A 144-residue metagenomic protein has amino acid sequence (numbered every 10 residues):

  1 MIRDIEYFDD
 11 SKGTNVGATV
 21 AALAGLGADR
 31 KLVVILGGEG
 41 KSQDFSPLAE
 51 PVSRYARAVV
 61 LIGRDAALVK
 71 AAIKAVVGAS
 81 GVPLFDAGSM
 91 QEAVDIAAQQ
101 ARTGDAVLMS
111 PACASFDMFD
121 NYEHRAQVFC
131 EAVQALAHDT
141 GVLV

Functional and structural regions predicted by a protein language model:
M1-V144: ATP-dependent carboxylate-amine ligase
